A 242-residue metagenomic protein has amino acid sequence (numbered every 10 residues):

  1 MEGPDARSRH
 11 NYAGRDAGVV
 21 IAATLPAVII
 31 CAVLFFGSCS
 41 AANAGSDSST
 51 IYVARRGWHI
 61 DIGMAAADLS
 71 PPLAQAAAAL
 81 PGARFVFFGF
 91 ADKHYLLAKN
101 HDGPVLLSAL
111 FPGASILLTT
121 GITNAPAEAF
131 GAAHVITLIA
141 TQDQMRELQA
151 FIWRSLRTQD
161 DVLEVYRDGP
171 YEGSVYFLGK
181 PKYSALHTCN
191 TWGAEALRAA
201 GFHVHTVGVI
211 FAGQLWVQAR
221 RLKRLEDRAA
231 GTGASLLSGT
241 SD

Functional and structural regions predicted by a protein language model:
G3, G14, G18, G231-G233 (+1 more regions): Residue-identity detector for glycine
A6-H10, A17-G18, A22-L25: Short, low-complexity intrinsically disordered segments enriched in A/P/G/S/L with frequent Arg, especially at protein
R7, G37-C39, A234-T240: Intrinsically disordered, low-complexity segments enriched in Ser/Pro/Gly/Ala and basic residues
T24-F36: Bacterial N-terminal signal peptides
F35-S46: Bacterial Sec-dependent signal peptides at the C-terminal "C-region" and cleavage site
D47-G57, D61, A65-L178: Non-catalytic ligand/cofactor/substrate-binding and regulatory segments of enzyme domains
R154-D242: Activation targets extended, charge/polar-rich intrinsically disordered C-terminal tails
